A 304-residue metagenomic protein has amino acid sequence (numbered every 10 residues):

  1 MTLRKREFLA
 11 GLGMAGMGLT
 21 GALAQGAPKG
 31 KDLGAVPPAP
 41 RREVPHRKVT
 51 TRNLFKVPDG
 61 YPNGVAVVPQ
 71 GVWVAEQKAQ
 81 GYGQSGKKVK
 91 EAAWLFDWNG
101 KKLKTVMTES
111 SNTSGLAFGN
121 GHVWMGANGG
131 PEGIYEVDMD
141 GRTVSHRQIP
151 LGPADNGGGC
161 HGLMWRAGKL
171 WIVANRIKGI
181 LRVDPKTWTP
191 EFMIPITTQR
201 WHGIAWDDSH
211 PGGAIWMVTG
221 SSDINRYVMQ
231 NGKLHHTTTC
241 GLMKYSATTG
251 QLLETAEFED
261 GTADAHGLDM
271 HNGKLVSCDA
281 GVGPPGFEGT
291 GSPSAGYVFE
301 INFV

Functional and structural regions predicted by a protein language model:
E7-G26: N-terminal export signals
P37-P58: A short helix->beta-strand "capping" segment at the edge of beta-propeller domains
T50-F55, K101-V106, T143-P153, T189-I194 (+1 more regions): A short beta-strand motif characteristic of beta-propeller blades
P58, V74-K87, M125-G130, I172-I177 (+3 more regions): Conserved beta-strand positions in repeat-built beta-propeller and related beta-rich domains
D59-V68, E109-G119, G152-R166, T198-H210 (+2 more regions): Beta-rich, blade/repeat-based domains predominating in secreted/periplasmic proteins but also intracellular
E91-W94, G133-Y135, G179-L181, G241-M243 (+1 more regions): A short loop-to-beta-strand structural motif that recurs across blades of beta-propeller domains
D97-N99, D138-R142, D184-T187, S246-T249 (+1 more regions): Short loop/turn segments that connect beta-strands within beta-propeller blades
D269-V304: Blade-level signature of beta-propeller repeat domains, shared across WD40, Kelch, NHL, RCC1 and BNR/Asp-box propellers
